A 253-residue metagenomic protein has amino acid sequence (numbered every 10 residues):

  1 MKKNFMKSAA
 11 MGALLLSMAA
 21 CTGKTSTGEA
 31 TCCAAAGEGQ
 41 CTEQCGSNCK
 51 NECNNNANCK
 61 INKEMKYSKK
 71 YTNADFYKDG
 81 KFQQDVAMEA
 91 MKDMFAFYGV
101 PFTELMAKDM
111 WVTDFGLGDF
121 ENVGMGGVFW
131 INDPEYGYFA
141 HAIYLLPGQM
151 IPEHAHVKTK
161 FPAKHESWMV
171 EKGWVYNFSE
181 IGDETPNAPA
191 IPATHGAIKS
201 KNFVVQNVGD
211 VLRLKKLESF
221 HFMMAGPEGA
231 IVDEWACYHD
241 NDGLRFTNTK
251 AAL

Functional and structural regions predicted by a protein language model:
M1-A10: Bacterial N-terminal signal peptides that target proteins for export
C21-K24: N-terminal Sec signal peptide cleavage junction
T31-K63: Secreted, short cysteine-rich peptides and small extracellular cysteine-rich domains stabilized by multiple disulfide
E64-F139, A193-T194: A short, N-terminal "cap"/entry segment at the start of jelly-roll beta-barrel domains of the cupin/DSBH fold
W130-A140, E153-E166, S219: A short beta-loop-beta micro-motif enriched in histidine and acidic residues
L146-P147, A163-T185: Glycine- and acidic-residue-biased ligand/ion/polar-headgroup-sensing regions
P152-H154, K160, N177-F178, R213-L214 (+2 more regions): Short beta-strand His + acidic residue motifs that chelate non-heme Fe in jelly-roll/DSBH and cupin folds
G182-K199, F220-L253: Double-stranded beta-helix
